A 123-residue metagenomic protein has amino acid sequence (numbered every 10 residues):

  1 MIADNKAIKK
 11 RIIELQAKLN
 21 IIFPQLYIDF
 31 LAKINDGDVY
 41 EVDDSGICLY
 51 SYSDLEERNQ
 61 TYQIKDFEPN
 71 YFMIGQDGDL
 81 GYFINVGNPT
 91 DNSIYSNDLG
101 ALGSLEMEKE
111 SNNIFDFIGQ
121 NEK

Functional and structural regions predicted by a protein language model:
M1-N88, E122: A surface-exposed partner-binding patch
G81-K109: Segments surrounding the PLD/"HKD" phosphodiesterase catalytic module and close analogs
L102-E122: Compact, glycine/acidic-enriched structural inserts
